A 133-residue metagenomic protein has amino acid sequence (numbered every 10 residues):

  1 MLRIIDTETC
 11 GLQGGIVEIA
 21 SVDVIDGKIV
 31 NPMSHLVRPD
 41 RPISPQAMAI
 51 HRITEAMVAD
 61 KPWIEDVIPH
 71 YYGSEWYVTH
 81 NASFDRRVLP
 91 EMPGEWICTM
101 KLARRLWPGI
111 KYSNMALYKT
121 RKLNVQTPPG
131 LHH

Functional and structural regions predicted by a protein language model:
M1-E95, K101-R104, P108-P129: Conserved non-catalytic scaffold segment of RNase H-like nuclease domains
H133: Acidic, divalent-metal-coordinating active-site segment for phosphoryl/phosphodiester hydrolysis, typified by short
